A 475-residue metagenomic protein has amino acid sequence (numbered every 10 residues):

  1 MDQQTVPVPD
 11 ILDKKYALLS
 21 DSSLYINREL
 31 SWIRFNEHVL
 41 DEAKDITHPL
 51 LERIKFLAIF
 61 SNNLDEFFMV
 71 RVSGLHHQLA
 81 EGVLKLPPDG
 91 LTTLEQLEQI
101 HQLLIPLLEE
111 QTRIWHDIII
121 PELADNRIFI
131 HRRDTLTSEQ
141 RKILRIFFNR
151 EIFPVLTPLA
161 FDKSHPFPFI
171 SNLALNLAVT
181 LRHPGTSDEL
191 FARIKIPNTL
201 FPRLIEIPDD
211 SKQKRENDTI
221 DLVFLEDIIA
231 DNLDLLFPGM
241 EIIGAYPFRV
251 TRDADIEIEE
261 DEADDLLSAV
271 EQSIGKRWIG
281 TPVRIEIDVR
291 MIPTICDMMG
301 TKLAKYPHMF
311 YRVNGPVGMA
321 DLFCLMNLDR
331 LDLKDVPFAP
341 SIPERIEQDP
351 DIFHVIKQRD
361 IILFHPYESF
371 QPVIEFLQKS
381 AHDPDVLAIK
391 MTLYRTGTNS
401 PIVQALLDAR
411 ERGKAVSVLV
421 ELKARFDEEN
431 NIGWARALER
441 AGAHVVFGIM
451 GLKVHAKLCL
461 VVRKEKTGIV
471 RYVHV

Functional and structural regions predicted by a protein language model:
M1-V475: N-terminal localization/anchoring segments of enzymes in phospholipid and broader phosphate metabolism
